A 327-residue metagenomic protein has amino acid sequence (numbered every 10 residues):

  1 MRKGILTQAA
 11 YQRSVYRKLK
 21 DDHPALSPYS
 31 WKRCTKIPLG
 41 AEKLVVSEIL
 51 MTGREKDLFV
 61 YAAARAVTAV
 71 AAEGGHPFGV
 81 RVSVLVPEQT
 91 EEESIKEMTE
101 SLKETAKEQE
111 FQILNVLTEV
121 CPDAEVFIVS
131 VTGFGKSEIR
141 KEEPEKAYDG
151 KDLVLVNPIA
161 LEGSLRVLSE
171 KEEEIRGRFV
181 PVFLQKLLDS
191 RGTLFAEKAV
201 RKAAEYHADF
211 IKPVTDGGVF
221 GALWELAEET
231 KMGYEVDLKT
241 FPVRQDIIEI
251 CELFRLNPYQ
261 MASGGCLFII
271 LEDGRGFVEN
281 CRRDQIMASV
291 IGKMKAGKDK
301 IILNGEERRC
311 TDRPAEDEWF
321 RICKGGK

Functional and structural regions predicted by a protein language model:
M1-K327: Helix-biased detector of long, well-ordered alpha-helical tracts
